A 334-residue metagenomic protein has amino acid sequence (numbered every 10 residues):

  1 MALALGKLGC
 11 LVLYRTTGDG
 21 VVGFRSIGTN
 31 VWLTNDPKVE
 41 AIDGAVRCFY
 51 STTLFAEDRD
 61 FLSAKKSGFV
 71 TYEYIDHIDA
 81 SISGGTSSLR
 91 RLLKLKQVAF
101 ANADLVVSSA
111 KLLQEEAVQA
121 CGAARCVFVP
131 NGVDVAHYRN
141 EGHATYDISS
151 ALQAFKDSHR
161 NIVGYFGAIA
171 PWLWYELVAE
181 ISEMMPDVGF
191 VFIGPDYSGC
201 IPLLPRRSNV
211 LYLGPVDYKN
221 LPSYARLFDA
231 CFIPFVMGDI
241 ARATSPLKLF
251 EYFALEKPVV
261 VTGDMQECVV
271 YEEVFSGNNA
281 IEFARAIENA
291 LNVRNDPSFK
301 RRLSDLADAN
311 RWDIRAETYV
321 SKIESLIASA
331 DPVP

Functional and structural regions predicted by a protein language model:
I78, T86-V106: Membrane-proximal helix-turn-helix segments that form the acceptor-binding/catalytic region of lipid-linked
S83-G84, V118, V133-A154, P202 (+1 more regions): Acidic anion/phosphate-binding donor-loop and adjacent secondary structure in glycosyltransferase catalytic cores
L112, V129-G132, E141, F228: Carbohydrate-associated surface elements
L152-L173, V178, S182, F190: Conserved donor-binding/catalytic core segment of Leloir-type glycosyltransferases
G199-A225: Nucleotide-activated donor-binding/catalytic signature segment of Leloir-type glycosyltransferases, i.e., the conserved
K219-Y224, C231-F253, V260-Y271: Nucleotide-sugar-dependent
C268-N289: Change "using UDP/GDP/dTDP sugars" to "using nucleotide sugars
R294-A328: A charged, aromatic-enriched C-terminal amphipathic alpha-helix characteristic of glycosyltransferases across folds
